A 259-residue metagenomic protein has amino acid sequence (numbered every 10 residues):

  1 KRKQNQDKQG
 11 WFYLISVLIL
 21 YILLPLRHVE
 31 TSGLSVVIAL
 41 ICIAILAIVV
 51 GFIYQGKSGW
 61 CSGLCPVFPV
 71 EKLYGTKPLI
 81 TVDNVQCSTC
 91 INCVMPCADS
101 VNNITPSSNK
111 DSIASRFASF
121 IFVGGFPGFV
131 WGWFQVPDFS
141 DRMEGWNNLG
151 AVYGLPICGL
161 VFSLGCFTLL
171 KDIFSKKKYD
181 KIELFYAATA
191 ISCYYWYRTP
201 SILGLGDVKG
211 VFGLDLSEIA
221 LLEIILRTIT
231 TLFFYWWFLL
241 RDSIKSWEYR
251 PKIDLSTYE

Functional and structural regions predicted by a protein language model:
K1-C87, I91, M95, D99-E259: Non-ligating segments of multi-cofactor redox enzymes
